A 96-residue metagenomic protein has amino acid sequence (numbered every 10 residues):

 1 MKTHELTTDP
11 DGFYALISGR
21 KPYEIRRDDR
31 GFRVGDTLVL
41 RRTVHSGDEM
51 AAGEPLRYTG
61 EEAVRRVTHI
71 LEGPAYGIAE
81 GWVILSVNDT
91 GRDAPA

Functional and structural regions predicted by a protein language model:
K2-A94: Catalytic phosphate/metal-binding cores of nucleic-acid and nucleotide-processing enzymes, i.e., regions that mediate
